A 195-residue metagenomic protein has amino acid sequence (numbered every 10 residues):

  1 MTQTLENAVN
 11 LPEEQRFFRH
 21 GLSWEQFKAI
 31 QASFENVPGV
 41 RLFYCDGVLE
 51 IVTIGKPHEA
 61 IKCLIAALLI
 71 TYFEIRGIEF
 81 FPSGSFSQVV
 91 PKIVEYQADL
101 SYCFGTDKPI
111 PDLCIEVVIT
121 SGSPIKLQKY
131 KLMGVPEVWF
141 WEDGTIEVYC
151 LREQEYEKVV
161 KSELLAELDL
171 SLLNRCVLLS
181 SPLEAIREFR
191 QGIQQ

Functional and structural regions predicted by a protein language model:
M1-M133, F140-Q195: Gly/Pro/Ser/Thr-rich low-complexity, intrinsically disordered segments predominantly at protein N-termini
